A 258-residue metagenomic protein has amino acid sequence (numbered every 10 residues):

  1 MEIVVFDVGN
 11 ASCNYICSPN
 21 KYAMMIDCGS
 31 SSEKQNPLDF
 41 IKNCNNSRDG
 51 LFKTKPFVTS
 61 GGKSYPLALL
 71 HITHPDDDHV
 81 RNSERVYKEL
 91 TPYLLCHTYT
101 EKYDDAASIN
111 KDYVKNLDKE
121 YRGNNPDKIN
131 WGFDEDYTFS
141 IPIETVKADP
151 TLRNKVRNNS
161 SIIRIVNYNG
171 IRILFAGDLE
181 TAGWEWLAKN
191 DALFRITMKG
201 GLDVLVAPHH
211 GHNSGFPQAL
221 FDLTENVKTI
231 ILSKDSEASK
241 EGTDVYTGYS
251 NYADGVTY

Functional and structural regions predicted by a protein language model:
M1-Y65, G123-V204, H212: Core dinuclear metal-dependent hydrolase active-site scaffold
S32, F40-L69, D77-Y103, W184-Y258: Cap/insert and terminal regions of metallo-dependent hydrolase folds
I72: An N-terminally biased module of ancient metal coordination in phosphate/nucleic-acid-related enzymes
Y93-N159, I163, N226-Y258: Binuclear metal-ion centers of metallo-dependent hydrolases, dominated by the metallo-beta-lactamase
